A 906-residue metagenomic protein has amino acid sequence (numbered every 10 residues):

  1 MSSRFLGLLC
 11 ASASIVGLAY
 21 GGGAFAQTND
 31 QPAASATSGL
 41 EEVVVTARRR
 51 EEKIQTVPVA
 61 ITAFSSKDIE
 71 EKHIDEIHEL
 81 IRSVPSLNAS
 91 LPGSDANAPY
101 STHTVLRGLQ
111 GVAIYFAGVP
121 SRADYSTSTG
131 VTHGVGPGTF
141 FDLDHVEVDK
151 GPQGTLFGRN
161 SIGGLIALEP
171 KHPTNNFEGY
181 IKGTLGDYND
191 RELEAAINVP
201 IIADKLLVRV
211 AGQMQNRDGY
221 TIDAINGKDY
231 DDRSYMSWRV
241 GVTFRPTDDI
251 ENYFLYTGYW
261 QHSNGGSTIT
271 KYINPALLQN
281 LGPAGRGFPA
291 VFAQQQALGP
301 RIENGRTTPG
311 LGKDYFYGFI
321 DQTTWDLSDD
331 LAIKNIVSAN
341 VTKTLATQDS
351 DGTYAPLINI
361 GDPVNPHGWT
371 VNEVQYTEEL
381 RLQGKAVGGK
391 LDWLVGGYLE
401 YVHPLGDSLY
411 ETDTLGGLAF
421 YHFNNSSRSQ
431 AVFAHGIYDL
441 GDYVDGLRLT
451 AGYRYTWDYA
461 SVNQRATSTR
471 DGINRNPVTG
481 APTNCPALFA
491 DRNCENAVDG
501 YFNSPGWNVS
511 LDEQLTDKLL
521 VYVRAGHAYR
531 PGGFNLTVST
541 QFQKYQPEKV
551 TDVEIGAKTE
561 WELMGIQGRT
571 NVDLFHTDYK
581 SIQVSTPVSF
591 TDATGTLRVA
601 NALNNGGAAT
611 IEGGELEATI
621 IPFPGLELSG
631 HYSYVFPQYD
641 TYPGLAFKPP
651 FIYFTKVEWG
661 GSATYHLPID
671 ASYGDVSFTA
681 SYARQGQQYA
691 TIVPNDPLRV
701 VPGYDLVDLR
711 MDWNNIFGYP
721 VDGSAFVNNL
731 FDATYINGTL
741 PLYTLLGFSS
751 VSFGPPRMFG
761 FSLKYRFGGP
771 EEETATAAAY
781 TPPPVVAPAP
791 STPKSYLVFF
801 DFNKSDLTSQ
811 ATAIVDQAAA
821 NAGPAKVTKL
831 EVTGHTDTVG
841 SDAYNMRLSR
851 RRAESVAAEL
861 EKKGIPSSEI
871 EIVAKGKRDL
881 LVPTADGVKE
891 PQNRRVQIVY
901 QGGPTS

Functional and structural regions predicted by a protein language model:
T28, K390, G396, L449 (+3 more regions): Gram-negative outer-membrane beta-barrel transporters
E42, I77-L80, T102-V105, Y115 (+4 more regions): N-terminal periplasmic accessory domains that precede and gate Gram-negative outer-membrane beta-barrel machines
T46, H78, R82-P120, G138 (+1 more regions): Extracytoplasmic beta-strand/coil segments of soluble accessory domains associated with Gram-negative outer-membrane
H103, V119-K150, E169: Short acidic/polar hinge/loop motifs at secondary-structure boundaries that mediate gating or recognition
E178-Y180, L185-R217, T221, I225-S267 (+6 more regions): Transmembrane beta-barrel wall of Gram-negative outer-membrane proteins
Q322-D326, A332-S350, Q514, L520-A528 (+4 more regions): Membrane-embedded beta-barrel scaffold of Gram-negative outer-membrane proteins
S672, A683-V693, W713-T774: C-terminal beta-signal and adjacent terminal beta-strands/loops of Gram-negative outer-membrane beta-barrel proteins
D806-A813, G823, T833-S906: Periplasmic OmpA-like peptidoglycan-binding domain that tethers envelope proteins to the cell wall
